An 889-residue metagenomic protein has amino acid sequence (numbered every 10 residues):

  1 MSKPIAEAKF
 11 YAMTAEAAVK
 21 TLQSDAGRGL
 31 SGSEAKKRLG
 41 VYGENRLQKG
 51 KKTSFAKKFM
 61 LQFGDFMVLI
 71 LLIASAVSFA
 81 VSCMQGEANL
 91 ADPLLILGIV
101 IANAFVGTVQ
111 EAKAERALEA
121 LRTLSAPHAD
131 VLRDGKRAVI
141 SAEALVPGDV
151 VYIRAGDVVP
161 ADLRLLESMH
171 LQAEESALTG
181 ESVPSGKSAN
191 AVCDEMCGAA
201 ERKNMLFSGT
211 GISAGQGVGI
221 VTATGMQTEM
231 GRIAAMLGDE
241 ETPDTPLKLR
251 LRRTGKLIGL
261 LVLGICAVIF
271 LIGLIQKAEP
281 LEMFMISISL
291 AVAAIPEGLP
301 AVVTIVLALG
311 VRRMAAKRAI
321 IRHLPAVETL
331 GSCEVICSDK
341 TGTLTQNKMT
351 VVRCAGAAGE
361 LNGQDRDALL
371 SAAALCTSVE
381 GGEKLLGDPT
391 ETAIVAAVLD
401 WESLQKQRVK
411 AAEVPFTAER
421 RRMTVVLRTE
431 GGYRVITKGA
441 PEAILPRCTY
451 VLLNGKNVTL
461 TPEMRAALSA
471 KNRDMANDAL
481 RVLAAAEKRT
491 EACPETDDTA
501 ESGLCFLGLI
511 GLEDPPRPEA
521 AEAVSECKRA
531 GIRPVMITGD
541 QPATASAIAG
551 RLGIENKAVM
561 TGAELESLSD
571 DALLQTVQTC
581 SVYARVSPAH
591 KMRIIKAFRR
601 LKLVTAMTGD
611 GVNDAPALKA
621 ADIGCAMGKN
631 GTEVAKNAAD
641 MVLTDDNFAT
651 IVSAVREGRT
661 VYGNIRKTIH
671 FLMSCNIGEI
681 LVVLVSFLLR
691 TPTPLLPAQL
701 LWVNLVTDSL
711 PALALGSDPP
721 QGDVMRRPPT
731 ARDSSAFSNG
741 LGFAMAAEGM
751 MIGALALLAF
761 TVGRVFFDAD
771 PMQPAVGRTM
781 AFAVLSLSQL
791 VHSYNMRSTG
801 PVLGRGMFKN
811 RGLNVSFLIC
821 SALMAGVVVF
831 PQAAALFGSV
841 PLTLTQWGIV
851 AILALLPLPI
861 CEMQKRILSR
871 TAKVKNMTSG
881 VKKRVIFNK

Functional and structural regions predicted by a protein language model:
M1-R726, A736-F737, M750, V765 (+2 more regions): Conserved cytosolic headpiece of P-type ATPases
F506, Q789, M796: Hydrophobic, aromatic-rich cap/lid helix
T707, I752-G753, R778-S793: Generic alpha-helical transmembrane segments
A731-M750, Q773-M780: Membrane-water interface at loop-to-transmembrane-helix junctions
G753-T761: Transmembrane alpha-helix/helix-exit interface in multi-pass inner-membrane proteins
F760-F767, Q773: Long hydrophobic segments that form regular secondary structure
